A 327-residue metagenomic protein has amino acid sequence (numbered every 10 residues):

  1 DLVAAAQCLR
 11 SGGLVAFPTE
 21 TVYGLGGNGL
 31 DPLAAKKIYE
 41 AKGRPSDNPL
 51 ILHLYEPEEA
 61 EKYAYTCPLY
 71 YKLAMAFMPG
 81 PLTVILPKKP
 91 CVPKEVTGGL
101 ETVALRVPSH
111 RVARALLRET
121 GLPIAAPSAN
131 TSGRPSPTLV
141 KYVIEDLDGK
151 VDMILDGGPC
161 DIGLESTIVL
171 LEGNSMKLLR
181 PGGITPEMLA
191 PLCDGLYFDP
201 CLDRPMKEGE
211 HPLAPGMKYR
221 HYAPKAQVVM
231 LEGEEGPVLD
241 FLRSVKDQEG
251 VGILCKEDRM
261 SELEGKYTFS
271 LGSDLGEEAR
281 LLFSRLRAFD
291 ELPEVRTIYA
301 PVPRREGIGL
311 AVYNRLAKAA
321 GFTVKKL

Functional and structural regions predicted by a protein language model:
D1-L327: Active-site-adjacent structural elements in enzyme catalytic cores
